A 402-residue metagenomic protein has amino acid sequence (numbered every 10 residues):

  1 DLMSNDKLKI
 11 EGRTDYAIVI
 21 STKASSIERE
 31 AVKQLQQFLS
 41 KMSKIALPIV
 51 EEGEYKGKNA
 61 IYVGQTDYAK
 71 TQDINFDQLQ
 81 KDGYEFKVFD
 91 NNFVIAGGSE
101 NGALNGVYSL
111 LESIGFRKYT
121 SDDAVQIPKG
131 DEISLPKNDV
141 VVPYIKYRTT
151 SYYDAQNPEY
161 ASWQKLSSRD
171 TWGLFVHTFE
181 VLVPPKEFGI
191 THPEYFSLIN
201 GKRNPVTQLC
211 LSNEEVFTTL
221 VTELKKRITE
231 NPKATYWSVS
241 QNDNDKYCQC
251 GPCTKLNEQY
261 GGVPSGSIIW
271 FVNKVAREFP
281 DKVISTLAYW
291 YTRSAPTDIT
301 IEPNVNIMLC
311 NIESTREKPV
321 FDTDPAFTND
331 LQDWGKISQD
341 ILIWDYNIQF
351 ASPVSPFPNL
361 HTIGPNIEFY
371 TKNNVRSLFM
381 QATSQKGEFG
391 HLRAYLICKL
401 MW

Functional and structural regions predicted by a protein language model:
D1-E85, V125, G130-D139: Acidic, contiguous N-terminal accessory segments
L2-N5, Y289-D298, F321-D333, G364-P365: Alpha-helical scaffolding within the catalytic cores of extracellular/periplasmic polymer-degrading hydrolases
I20-A24, V63-D67, A96-G98, Y152-A155 (+3 more regions): Structural motif
A31-Q34, F38, Y55, F76-W270 (+4 more regions): Feature activates predominantly on carbohydrate-active enzymes
T191-H192, I299-F321, A326-F327, W334: Active-site-adjacent "gating/activation" loops or surface patches in catalytic cores
E215-T218, K226, P325-W402: Structured mid-domain segments that build the active-site/substrate or prosthetic-cofactor binding neighborhood
K246-P252, R316-E317, F389-G390: Short acidic/His/Gly/Ser-rich catalytic and metal-binding motifs that mark active-site loops of diverse hydrolases
S285-E313, V354-T362, G387-A394: Substrate-binding cleft/loops of secretory-pathway carbohydrate-active enzymes
